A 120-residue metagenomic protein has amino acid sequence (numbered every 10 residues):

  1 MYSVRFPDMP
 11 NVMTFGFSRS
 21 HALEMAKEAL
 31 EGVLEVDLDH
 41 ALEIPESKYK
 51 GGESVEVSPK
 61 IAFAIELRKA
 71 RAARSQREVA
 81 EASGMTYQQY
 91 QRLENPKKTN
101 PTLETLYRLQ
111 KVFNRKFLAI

Functional and structural regions predicted by a protein language model:
M1-A41: DNA-contacting interfaces and partner/effector-binding or oligomerization modules in DNA-centric proteins
S18, S75-Q76, T102-T105: Residues that mark the N-terminal boundary/hinge immediately upstream of a DNA-recognition element
E24, I65, K69, R92 (+1 more regions): DNA-binding alpha-helical recognition surfaces that contact promoter or target DNA
K48-A73: A short, Lys/Arg-rich alpha-helix, primarily the initiator
A73-R92: Short alpha-helical DNA-recognition segment
N95-K97: Residue-level detection of the helix-turn-helix DNA-binding "recognition helix"
T102-I120: DNA major-groove recognition helix of helix-turn-helix/homeodomain DNA-binding modules
